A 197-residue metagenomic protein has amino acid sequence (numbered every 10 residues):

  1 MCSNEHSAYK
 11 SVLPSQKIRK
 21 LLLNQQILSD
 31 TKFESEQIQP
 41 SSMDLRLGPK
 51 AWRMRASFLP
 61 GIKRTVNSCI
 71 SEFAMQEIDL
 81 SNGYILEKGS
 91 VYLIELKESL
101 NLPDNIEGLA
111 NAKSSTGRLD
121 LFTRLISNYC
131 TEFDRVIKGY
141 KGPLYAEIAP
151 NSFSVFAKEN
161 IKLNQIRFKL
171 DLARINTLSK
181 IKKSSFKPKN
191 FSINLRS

Functional and structural regions predicted by a protein language model:
M1-S197: Non-catalytic terminal segments and appended small domains
